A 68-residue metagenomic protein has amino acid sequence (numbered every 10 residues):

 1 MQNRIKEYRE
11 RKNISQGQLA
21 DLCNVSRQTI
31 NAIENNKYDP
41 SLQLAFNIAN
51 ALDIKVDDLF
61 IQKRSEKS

Functional and structural regions predicted by a protein language model:
N3-L22: Short basic helix-loop element that most often maps to the first helix and adjoining turn of HTH DNA-binding modules
Q18, T29, D58: Residues in the helix-turn-helix
L22, A51-L52: Residue cluster at the C-terminal edge of the helix-turn-helix DNA-binding motif
V25-Y38: Recognition helix of helix-turn-helix/homeodomain-like DNA-binding domains that insert into the DNA major groove
K37-N47, S65-E66: Short, basic-rich loop-to-helix N-cap that marks the start of a DNA-contacting helix
A45-A49, L59-F60: Hydrophobic micro-packing sites on short alpha-helices
D58-S68: Short, charged recognition helix plus adjacent turn of helix-turn-helix-like nucleic-acid-binding domains
